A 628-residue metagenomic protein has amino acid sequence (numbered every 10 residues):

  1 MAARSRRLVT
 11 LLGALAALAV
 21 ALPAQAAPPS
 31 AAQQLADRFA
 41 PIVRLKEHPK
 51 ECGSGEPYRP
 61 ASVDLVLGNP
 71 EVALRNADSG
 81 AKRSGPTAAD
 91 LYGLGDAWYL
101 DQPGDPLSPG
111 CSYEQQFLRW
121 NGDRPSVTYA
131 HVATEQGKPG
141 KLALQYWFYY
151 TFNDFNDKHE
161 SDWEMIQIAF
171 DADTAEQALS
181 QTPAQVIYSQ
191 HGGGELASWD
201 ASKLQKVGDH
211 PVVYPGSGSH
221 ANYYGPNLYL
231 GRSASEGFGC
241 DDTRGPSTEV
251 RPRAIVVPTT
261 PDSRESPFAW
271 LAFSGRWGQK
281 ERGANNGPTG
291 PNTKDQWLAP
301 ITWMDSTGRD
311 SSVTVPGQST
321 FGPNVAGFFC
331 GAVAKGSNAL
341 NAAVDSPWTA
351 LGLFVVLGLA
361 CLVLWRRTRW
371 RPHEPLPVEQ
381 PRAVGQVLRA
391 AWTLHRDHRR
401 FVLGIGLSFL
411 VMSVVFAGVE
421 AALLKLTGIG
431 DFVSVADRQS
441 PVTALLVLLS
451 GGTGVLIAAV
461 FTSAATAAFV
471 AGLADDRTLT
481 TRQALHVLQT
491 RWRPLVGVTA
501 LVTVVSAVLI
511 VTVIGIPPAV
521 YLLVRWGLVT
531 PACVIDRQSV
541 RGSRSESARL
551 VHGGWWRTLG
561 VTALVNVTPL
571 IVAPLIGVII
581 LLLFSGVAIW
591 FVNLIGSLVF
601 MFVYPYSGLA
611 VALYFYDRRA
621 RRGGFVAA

Functional and structural regions predicted by a protein language model:
A2-A26, L357-C361: Secretory targeting and sorting signals
A17-A19, G137, H159, Y521 (+1 more regions): Sterically constrained small-residue positions within well-ordered secondary structures of folded domains
A19, A24-Q25, D37, V513 (+1 more regions): Generic N-terminal simple sequence motifs
A26-D162, T174-G336: A domain-level signal for the mature, folded cores of soluble proteins
A169-D173: Short beta-strand micro-motifs enriched in acidic
F329-A628: Hydrophobic alpha-helical membrane segments
